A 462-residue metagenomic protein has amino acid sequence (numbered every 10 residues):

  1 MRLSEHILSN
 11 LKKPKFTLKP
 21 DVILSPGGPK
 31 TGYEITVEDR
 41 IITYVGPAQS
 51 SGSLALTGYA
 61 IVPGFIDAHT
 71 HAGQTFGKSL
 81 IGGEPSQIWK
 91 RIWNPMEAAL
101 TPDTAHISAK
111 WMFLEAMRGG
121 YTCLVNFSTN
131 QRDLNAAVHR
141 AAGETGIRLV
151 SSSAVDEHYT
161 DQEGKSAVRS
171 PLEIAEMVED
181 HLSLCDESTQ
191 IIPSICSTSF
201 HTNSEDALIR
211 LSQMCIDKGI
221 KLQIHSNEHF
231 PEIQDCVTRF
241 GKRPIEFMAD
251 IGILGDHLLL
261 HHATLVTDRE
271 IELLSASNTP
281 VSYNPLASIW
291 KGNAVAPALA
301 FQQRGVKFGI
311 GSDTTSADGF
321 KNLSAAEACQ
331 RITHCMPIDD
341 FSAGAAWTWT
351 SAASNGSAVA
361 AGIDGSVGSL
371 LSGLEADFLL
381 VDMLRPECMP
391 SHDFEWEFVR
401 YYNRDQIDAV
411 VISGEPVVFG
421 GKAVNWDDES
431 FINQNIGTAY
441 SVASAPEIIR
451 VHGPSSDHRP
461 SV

Functional and structural regions predicted by a protein language model:
M1-S50, A60-I61, P454, P460-V462: N-terminal metal-binding scaffold of metallo-dependent hydrolase/deaminase domains
T36, S79-I147, E173-E187, Q434-Y440 (+1 more regions): Alpha-helical scaffold segments that flank or form the walls of functional sites
G64-T75, K221-F230: Histidine-centered catalytic micro-motifs
F76-I107, H158-P171, F230-G255, S277-P280 (+1 more regions): Active-site gating loops and adjacent loop-to-helix segments of metal-dependent hydrolytic enzymes
S128-R132, S194-R210, I289-W290, A360-G362: Active-site glycine- and acidic-residue-rich loops that bind and position anionic ligands or nucleotide-like cofactors
A137-T264, R269: Metal-coordinating catalytic core of metallo-dependent amide/deamination hydrolases
D250-H257, L299-R385: His/Asp/Glu-enriched, well-ordered alpha-helical/loop segment that forms or immediately abuts the divalent-metal
E375-N425: C-terminal cap of metal-dependent C-N hydrolases
